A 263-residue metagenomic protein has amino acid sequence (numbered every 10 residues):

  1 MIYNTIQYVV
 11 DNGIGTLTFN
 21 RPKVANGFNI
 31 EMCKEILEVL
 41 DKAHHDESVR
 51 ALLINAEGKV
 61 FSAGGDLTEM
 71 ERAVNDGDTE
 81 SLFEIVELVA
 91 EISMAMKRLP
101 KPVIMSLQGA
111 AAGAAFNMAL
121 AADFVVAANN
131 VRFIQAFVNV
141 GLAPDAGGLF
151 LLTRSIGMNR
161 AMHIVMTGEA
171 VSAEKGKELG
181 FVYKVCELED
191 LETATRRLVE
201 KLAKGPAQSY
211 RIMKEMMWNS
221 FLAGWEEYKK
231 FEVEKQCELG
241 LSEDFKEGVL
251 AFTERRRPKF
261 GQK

Functional and structural regions predicted by a protein language model:
M1-E57, M94: Conserved CoA-thioester-binding segment of acyl-CoA-metabolizing enzymes
I2-Y3, L250-K263: Terminal low-complexity tails and localization/encapsulation signals of metabolic enzymes
L17, R21, I36, I54 (+7 more regions): Terminal peptide-recognition signature
M32-I36, I85-L88, M118, L191 (+1 more regions): Hydrophobic alpha-helical membrane-association signature
A56-M94, A111, G224: Glycine- (often His-adjacent) and acidic-residue-rich active-site loop that binds/positions the CoA thioester
M94-Y210, E234-S242, K246-L250, R256: Crotonase-fold acyl-CoA enzyme core
K214-A223: Short, charged, surface-exposed hinge/linker loops at domain edges that act as mobile lids or interdomain connectors
